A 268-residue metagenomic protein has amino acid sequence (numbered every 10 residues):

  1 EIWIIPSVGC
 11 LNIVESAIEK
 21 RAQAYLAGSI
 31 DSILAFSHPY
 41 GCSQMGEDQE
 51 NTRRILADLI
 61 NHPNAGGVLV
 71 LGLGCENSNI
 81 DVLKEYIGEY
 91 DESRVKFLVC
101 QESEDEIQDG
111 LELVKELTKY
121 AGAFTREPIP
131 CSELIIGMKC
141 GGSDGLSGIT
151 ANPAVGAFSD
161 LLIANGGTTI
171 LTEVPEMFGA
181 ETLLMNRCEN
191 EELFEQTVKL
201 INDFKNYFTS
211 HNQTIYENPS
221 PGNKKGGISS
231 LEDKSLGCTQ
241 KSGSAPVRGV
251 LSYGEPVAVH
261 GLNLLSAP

Functional and structural regions predicted by a protein language model:
E1-P268: Metallocofactor- and cofactor-centric catalytic cores in central/energy metabolism, strongly enriched
